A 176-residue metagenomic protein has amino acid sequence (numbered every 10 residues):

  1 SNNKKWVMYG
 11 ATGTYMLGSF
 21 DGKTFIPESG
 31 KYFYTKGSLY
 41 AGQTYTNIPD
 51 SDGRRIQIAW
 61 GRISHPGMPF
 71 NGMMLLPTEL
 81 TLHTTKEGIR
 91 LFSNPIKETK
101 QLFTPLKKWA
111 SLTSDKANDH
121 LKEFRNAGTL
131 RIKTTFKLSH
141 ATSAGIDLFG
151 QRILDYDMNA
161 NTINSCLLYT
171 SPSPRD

Functional and structural regions predicted by a protein language model:
S1, I26-Q43, E98-Q101, L112-K116: Surface loop/turn signatures of beta-propeller and other carbohydrate-active proteins
S1-A11, G53-H65: Hydrophobic core segments of beta-strands in well-ordered, beta-rich domains
Y9-A11, F33-S38, D50, P69 (+2 more regions): Active-site-proximal structural scaffolding
T14, Y40, L76, L130 (+1 more regions): Residues that flank catalytic or metal-binding motifs in active/ligand-binding sites
L17-T35, L91-S93: Blade-edge beta-strand/turn elements of extracellular beta-propeller and related beta-sheet repeat scaffolds
G61-L112: Beta-propeller fold recognition
K116-S165: Secretory/extracellular carbohydrate-interaction modules and structurally similar beta-sandwich "look-alikes"
Y169-D176: Conserved small/polar residues in nucleotide/adenosyl-binding loops
